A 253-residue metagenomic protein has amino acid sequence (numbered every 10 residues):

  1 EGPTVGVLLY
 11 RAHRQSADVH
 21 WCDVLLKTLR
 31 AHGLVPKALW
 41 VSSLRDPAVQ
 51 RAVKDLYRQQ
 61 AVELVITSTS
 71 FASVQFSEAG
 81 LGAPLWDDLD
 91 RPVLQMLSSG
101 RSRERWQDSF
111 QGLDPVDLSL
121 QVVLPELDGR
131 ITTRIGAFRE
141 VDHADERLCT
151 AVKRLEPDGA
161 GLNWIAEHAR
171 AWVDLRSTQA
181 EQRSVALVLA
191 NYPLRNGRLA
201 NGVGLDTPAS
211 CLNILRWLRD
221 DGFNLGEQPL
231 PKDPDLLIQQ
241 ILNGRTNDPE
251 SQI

Functional and structural regions predicted by a protein language model:
E1-I253: An N-terminal assembly and electron-transfer interface module characteristic of large anaerobic redox and radical
